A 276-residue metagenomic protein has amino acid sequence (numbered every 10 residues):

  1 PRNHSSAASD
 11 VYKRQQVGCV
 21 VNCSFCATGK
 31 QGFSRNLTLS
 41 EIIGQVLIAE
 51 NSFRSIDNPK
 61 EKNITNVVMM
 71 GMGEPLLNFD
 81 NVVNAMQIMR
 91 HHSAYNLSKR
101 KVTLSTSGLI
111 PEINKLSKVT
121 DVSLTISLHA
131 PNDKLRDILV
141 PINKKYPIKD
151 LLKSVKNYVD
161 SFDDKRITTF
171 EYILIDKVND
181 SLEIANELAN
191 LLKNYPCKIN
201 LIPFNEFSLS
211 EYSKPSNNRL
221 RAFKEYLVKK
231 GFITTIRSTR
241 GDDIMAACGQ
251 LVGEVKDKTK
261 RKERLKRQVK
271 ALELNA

Functional and structural regions predicted by a protein language model:
P1-A8, Y12: Single conserved hydrophobic/aromatic residue that forms the stacking wall/gate of nucleotide- or nucleobase-binding
R14-K30: Local cysteine-cluster metal-coordination motifs and their immediate loop/turn environment, predominantly Fe-S cluster
T28-L37, M72-E74, R100-K101: Flexible, glycine/proline-enriched loop segments at strand-loop-helix junctions that form or flank small-ligand binding
K30-N66: Conserved alpha-helical substructure of the radical SAM core
L37, G108, T239-D243: Short beta->alpha linker loops
N51-D57, N63-K230: Conserved AdoMet/S-adenosylmethionine-binding subsite of the radical SAM
L201, I236-S238: A structural preference for short, hydrophobic beta-strand core positions in alpha/beta folds
G241-A276: Radical SAM enzyme core and accessory elements
